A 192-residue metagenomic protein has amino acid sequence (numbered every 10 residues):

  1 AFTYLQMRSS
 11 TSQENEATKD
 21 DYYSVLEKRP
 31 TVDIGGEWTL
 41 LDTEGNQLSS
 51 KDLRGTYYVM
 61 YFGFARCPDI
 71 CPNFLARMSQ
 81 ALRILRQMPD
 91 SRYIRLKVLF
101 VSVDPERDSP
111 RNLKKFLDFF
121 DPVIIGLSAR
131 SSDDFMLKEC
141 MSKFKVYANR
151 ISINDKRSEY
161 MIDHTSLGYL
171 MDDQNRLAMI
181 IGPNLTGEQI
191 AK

Functional and structural regions predicted by a protein language model:
A1-E37: N-terminal targeting signals for export/organelle localization
G35-G36, Y57-Y58, T165-L167: Short loop/turn microsegments at loop-to-beta-strand junctions
T39-L40, L170: Hydrophobic beta-strand positions
L48-F74, M78: Short active-site neighborhood of thiol/selenol oxidoreductases, capturing the structured segment around
T56-Y57, F74-L99, D118: Conserved helix-turn-beta segment immediately C-terminal to the redox Cys motif in thioredoxin-like folds
S91-D108, I124-D134: Thiol-based oxidoreductase modules, predominantly thioredoxin-like and allied folds used for disulfide exchange
K114-T165: Short, internal strand/loop/helix patches that form the active-site neighborhood or redox-interaction surface
S152-K192: Thiol-/selenol-based redox modules, centered on thioredoxin-like and closely related oxidoreductase domains
